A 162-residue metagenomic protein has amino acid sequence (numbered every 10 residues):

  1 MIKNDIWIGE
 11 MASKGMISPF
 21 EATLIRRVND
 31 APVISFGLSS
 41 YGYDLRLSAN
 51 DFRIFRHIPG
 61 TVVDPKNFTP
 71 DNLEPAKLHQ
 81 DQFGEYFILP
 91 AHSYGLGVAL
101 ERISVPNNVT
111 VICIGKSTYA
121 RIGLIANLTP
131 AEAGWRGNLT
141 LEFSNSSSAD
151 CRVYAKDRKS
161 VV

Functional and structural regions predicted by a protein language model:
M1-V162: DUTPase catalytic domain/fold
